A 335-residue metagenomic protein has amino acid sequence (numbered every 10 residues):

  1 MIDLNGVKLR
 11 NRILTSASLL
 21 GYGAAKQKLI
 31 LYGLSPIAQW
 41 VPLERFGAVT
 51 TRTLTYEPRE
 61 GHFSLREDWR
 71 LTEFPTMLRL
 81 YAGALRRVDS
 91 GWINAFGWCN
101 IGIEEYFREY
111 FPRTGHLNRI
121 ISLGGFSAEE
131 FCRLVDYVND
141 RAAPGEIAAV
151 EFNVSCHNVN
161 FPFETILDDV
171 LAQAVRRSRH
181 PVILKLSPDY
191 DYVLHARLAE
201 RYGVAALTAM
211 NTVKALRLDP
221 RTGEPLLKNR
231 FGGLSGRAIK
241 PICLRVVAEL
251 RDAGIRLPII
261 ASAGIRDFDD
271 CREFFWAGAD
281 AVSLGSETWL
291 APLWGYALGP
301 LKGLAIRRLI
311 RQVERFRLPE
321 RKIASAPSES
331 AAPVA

Functional and structural regions predicted by a protein language model:
M1-R119, F126-E129, Q312: N-terminal capping/small domains of soluble enzymes
R12-L14, H116-I120, R177-S187, L250-S262: Short beta-strand/loop segments at the ligand-binding rim of alpha/beta enzyme cores
T15, V49, Y106, I121 (+5 more regions): Conserved, mostly hydrophobic/aromatic
Q27-K28, F131-V138, Y190-Y202, D252-I255 (+1 more regions): Catalytic cores of alpha/beta
R45-F46, A143-E146, S178-H180, E200-A206 (+2 more regions): Glycine-enriched alpha-helix->loop->beta-strand junction motifs that scaffold or abut catalytic
A48-Y56, A149, V154-C156, A206-L216 (+2 more regions): Glycine-rich phosphate-binding active-site loops on the catalytic face of alpha/beta enzymes
R59-A84, L218-G232, F275-W276, D280-I323 (+2 more regions): C-terminal helical cap(s) of enzyme catalytic domains, especially alpha/beta-barrels
W92, V154-T165, H195-I255, L293-A297 (+1 more regions): Glycine/Thr-rich beta-alpha phosphate-binding loop at enzyme active sites
